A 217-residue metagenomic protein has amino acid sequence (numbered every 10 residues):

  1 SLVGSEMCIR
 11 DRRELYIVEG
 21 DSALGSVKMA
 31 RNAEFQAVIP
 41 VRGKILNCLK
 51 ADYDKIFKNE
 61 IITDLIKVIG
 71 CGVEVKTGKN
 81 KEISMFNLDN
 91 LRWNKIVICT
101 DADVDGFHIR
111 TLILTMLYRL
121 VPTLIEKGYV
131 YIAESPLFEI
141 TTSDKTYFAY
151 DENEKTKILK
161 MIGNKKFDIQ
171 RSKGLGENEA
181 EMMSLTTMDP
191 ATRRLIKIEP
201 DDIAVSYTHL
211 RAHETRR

Functional and structural regions predicted by a protein language model:
S5-R217: Conserved phosphate-chemistry cores used by DNA topoisomerases
